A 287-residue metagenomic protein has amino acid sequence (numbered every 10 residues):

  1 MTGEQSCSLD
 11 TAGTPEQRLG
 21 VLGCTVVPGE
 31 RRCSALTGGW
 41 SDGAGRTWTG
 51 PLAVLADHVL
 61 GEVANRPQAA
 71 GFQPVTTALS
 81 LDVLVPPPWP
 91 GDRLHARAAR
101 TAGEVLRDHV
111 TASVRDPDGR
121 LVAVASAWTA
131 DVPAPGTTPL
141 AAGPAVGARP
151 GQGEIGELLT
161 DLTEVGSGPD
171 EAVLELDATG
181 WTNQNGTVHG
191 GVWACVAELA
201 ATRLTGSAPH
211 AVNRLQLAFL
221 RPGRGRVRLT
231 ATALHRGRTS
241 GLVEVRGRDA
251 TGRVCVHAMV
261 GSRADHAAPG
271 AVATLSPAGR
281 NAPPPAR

Functional and structural regions predicted by a protein language model:
M1-W40, A127-G180, A273-R287: Non-catalytic linker/capping segments at the edges of enzyme domains
R18, R31-A64, Q68, E175-T202 (+1 more regions): Hot-dog-fold acyl-thioester-processing enzymes
V26, A56, L81, D108-V110 (+5 more regions): Structured N-terminal alpha/beta-domain signature that marks small ligand/cofactor-binding or signaling modules
E30-R32, A78, R93-H95, H109 (+5 more regions): Intrinsic-disorder/low-complexity, polar/charged segments enriched in Ser/Thr/Lys/Arg/Asp/Glu/Gln
A35-T37, V83, L176-A178, F219 (+1 more regions): Hydrophobic residues in beta-strands and at strand termini
G61-H95, R100, A200-R228: Hydrophobic beta-strand-centered segment that forms part of the acyl-chain substrate-binding groove
E62, P87-P90, A99-Q152, R221-R226 (+1 more regions): HotDog/MaoC-like acyl-thioester-processing domains
A172-T239, V243-V256: Structured core of small recognition/catalytic domains
